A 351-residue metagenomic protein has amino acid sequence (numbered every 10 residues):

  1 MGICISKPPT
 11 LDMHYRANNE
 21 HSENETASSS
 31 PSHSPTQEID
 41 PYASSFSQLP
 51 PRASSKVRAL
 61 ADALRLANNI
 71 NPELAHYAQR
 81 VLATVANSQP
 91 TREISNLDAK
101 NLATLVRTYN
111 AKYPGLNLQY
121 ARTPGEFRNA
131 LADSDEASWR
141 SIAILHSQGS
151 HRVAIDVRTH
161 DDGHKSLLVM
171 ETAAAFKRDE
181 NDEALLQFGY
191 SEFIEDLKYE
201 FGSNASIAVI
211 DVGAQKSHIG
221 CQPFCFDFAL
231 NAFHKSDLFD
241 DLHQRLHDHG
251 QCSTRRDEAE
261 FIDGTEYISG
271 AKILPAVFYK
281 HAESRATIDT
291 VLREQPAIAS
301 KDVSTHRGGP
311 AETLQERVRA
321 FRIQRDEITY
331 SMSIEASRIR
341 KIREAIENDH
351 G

Functional and structural regions predicted by a protein language model:
G2-A154, L167: Cysteine protease catalytic domains with a Cys-His-Asp triad
E38, D179, E183-E200, H218-P223 (+4 more regions): Long, domain-scale functional regions
F46-A53, A67-A75, S95-A99, Y120 (+8 more regions): Intrinsic-disorder-associated interaction segments
N101-T104, E126, G189-E192, D241 (+1 more regions): Exposed alpha-helical structural elements
P114, T123, G163, D182 (+1 more regions): Intrinsic-disorder/low-complexity loop/linker signature
D133-D237: Cysteine protease-like catalytic core of ubiquitin/ubiquitin-like
D237-G351: Contiguous terminal or domain-adjacent regions that often encompass a lipid-handling module or interaction segment
